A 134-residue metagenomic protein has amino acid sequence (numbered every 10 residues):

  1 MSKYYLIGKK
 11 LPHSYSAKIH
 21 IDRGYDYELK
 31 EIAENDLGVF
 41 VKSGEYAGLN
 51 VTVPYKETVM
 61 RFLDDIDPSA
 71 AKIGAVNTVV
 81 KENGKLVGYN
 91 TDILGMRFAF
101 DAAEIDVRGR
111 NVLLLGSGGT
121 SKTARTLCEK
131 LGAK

Functional and structural regions predicted by a protein language model:
S2-A103: Phosphate/diphosphate ligand-binding glycine-rich loop within oxidoreductases
G8, G88-I93, F100, I105-A133: Glycine-rich adenosine-cofactor-binding loop
